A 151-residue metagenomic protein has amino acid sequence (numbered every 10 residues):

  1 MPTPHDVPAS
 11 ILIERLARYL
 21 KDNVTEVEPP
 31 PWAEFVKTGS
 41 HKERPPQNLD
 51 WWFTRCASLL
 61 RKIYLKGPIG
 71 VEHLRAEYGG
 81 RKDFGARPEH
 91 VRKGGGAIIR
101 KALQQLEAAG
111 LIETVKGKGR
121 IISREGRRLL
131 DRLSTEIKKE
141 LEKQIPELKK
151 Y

Functional and structural regions predicted by a protein language model:
M1-A57, R61: Long, low-complexity, charged/polar intrinsically disordered regions in eukaryotic proteins
L20, I63-K66, L106: Generic structural signal for hydrophobic core residues of well-folded globular domains
T25, L49, A76, R87 (+2 more regions): Long, charge-rich, low-complexity intrinsically disordered regions
D50, R55-S58, V91-L103: Charge-enriched amphipathic alpha-helical scaffolds
S58-K66, E77: Short amphipathic alpha-helical elements of helix-turn-helix/winged-helix folds
P68-H90: Short acidic, hydrophobic short linear motifs in intrinsically disordered regions
Q104-G117: A short, conserved structural fragment
K118, R124-Y151: Short, amphipathic alpha-helical interaction segments positioned at domain boundaries
